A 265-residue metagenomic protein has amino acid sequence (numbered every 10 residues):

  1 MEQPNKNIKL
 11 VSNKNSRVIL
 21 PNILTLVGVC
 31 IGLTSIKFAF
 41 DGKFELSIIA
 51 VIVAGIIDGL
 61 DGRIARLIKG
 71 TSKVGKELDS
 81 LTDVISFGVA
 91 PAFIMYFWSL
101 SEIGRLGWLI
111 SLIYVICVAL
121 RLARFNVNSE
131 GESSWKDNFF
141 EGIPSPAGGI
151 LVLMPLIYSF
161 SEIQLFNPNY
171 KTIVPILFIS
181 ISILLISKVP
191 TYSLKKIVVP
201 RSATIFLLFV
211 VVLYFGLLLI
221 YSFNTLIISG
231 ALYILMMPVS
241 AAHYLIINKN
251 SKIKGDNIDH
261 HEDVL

Functional and structural regions predicted by a protein language model:
M1-G59, I64, S240, D263-L265: Topogenic membrane-insertion module of multi-pass membrane proteins
M1-K9, D137-L265: C-terminal membrane-associated helical module and adjoining short loops/tails
S16, L20-L26, L67-F125, P155: Multi-pass membrane catalytic core of lipid/isoprenoid biosynthesis enzymes
L24, I31, F38, A50 (+6 more regions): Hydrophobic residues within membrane-embedded alpha-helical segments of Major Facilitator Superfamily
G28, D58, D79, D83 (+4 more regions): Residue-level signature of catalytic and energy-coupling elements of molecular machines, predominantly ATP/GTP-dependent
T34-I49, I85, V89-S111, M154-I173 (+1 more regions): Helix-coil boundary and interhelical linker segments in multi-pass alpha-helical membrane proteins
R63-S72, A119-W135, I186-L194, L245: C-terminal ends of transmembrane helices
L112-I150: Hydrophobic, well-structured mid-protein blocks that either form specific transmembrane helices
